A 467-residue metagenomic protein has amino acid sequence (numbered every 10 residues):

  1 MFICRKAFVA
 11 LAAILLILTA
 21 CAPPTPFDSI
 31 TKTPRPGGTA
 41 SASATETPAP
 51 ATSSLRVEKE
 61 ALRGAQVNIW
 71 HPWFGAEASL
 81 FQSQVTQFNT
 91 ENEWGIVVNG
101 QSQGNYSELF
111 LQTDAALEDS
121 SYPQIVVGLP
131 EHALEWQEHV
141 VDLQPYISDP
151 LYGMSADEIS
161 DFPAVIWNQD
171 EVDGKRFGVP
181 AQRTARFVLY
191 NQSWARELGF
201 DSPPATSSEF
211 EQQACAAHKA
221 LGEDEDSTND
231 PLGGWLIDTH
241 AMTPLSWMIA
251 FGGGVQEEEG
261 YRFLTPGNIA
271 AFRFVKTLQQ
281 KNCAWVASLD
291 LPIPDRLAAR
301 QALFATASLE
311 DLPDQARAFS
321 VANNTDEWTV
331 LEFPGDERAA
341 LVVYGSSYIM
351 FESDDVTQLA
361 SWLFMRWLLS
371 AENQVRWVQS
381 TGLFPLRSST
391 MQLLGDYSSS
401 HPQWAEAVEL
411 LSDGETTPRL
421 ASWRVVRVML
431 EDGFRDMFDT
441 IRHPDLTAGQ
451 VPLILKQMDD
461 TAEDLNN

Functional and structural regions predicted by a protein language model:
G38, R196, S412-N467: Conserved C-terminal helix/tail region of periplasmic/extracytoplasmic solute-binding proteins
A49-K59, L129-F187, S227, T325-E332: Hinge/lid segment of periplasmic solute-binding proteins
V57, Q144-F162, D226-W235, G252-A271 (+4 more regions): Short, solvent-exposed loop/beta-turn-alpha elements that line the ligand-binding surface or hinge of extracytoplasmic
Q87, E91-D161, R196-G199, D295-R296 (+3 more regions): Extracytoplasmic "Venus flytrap"/periplasmic binding protein-like
V172-A181, R186, E211-Y261, A302: Extracytoplasmic/periplasmic solute-binding protein
R196-L198, I269, T277-A284, F319-L386 (+1 more regions): Extracytoplasmic/periplasmic substrate-recognition and gating elements
Q213-H218, E258-S288, F333: Glycine-centered hinge/linker elements that transmit conformational signals in sensory and ligand-binding systems
W328-L331, Q379-D432, D436: Long, aromatic- and glycine/proline-rich binding clefts that accommodate carbohydrate-like moieties
